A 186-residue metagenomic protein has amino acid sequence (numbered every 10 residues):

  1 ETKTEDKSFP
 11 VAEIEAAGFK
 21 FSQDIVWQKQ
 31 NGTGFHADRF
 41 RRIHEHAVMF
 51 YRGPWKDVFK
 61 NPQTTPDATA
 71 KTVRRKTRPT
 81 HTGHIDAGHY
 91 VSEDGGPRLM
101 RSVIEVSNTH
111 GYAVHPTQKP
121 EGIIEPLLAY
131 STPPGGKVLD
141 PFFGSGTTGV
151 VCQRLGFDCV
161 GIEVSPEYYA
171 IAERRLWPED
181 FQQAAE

Functional and structural regions predicted by a protein language model:
E1-A170: Core catalytic lobe of class I
E173-E186: Short, conserved SAM-binding/catalytic segment of Class I S-adenosyl-L-methionine-dependent methyltransferases
